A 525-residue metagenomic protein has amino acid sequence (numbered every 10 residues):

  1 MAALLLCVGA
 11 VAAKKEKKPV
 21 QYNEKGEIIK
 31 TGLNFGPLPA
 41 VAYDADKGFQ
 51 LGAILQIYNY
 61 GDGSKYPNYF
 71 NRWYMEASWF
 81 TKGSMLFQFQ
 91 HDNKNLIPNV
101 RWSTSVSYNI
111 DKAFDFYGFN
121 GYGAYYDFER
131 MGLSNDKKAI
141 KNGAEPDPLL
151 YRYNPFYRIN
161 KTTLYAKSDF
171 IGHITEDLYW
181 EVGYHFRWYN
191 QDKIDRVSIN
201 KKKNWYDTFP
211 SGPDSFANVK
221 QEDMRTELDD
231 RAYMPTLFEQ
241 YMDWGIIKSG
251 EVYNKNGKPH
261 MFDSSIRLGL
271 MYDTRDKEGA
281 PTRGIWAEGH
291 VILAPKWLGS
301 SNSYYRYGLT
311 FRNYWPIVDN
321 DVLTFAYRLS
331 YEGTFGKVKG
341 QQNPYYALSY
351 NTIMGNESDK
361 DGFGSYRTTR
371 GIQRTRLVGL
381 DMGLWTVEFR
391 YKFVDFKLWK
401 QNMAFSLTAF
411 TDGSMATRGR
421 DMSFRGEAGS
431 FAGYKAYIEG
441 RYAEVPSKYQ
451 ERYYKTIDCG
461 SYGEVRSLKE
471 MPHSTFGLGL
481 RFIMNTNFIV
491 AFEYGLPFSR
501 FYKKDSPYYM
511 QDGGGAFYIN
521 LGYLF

Functional and structural regions predicted by a protein language model:
K14-K15, Q21-L33, G61-F70, L96-W102 (+10 more regions): Short loop/turn motifs that connect adjacent beta-strands in outer-membrane beta-barrel proteins
E16-K25, A42, S105-S107, F114-N320: Transmembrane beta-strand segments of outer-membrane beta-barrel domains in Gram-negative and organellar OMPs
L33-F35, K47-L51, L55, Y69-N71 (+10 more regions): Residues that define the transmembrane beta-barrel architecture of outer-membrane proteins
N34-Y43, N68-T81, F87, I285-P295 (+3 more regions): Transmembrane beta-strand segments that form the barrel wall of outer-membrane beta-barrel proteins
F35-P37, N71-M75, R101-V106, L178-V182 (+9 more regions): Transmembrane beta-strands of outer-membrane beta-barrel proteins
Y43-A45, I57-N59, A77-G83, N93-N95 (+11 more regions): Transmembrane beta-strands of outer-membrane beta-barrel pores
N256, I266-G269, K277-Q401, T417-G419 (+1 more regions): C-terminal outer-membrane beta-barrel translocator/porin domains of Gram-negative envelope proteins and their
F482, Q511-F525: Outer-membrane beta-barrel "beta-signal"
